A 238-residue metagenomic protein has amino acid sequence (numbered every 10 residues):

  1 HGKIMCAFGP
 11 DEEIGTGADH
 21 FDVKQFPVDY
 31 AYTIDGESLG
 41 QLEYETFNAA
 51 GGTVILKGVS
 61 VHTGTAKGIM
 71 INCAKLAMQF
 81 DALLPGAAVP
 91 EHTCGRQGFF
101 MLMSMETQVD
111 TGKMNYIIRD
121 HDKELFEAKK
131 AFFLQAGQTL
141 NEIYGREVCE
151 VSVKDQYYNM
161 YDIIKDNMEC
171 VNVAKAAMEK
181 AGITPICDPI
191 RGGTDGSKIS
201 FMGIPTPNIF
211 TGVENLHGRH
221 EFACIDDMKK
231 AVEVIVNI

Functional and structural regions predicted by a protein language model:
H1-F47, V89, C94-M103, T107 (+2 more regions): Acidic/histidine-rich catalytic neighborhood of metal-dependent amide-processing enzymes
M5, D11, V54, S60 (+2 more regions): Short glycine- and Lys/Arg-enriched binding-loop motifs that mark or flank ligand-binding interfaces
M5, G51-I55, K113-N115, E150: Beta-strand secondary-structure signal
D11, G17, S60, T194-D195 (+1 more regions): Gly/Ser/Thr-rich beta-alpha loop segments that engage phosphate groups in nucleotides
E12-G15, G58-T65, M114, D155-M160: Active-site-proximal beta-alpha loop/turn segments in soluble metabolic enzymes
A18, A66, R219-F222: Short acidic, glycine/proline-rich loop/turn micro-motifs
V28-L76: Phosphate/diphosphate-binding glycine-rich loops and adjacent basic-rich segments that engage nucleotide
C73-N237: Metal-dependent amide/peptide-bond hydrolase catalytic core, centered on the "pita-bread" metallohydrolase fold
